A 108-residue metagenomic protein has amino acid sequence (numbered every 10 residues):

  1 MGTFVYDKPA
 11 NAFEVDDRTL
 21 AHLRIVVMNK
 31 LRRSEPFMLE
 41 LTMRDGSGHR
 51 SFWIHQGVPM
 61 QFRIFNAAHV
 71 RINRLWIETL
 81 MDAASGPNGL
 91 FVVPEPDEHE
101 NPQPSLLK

Functional and structural regions predicted by a protein language model:
M1, R24-M28, L39-E40: Intrinsically disordered, low-complexity boundary segments flanking structured domains
M1-D16: Short, extreme N-terminal segment that most often corresponds to the first beta-strand
Y6, K30-R32, M43: Sterically constrained small-residue positions within well-ordered secondary structures of folded domains
P9, R18, T42-R44: Histidine- and/or cysteine-centered catalytic micro-motif in compact active-site loops
D17-L31: Charged, amphipathic alpha-helical segments
K30, S34-M38, P87, F91: Short secondary-structure junctions and interdomain/linker hinges
E35-H69: Short, structured protein-protein interaction patches enriched in aromatics and acidic/basic residues, typified by
A67-K108: Mixed-charge, glycine-accented linear interaction segment located at domain edges/termini
